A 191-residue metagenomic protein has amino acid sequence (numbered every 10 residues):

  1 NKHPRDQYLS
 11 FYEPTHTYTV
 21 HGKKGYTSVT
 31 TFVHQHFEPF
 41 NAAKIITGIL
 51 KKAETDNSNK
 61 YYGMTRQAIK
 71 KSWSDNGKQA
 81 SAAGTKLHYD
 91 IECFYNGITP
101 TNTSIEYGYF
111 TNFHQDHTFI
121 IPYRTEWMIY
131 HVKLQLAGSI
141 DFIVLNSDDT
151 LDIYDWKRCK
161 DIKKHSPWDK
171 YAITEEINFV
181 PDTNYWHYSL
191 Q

Functional and structural regions predicted by a protein language model:
N1-A137: Metal-dependent nuclease catalytic cores that hydrolyze phosphodiester bonds in DNA/RNA, characterized by
W127-Q191: Mg2+/Mn2+-dependent nuclease catalytic core
